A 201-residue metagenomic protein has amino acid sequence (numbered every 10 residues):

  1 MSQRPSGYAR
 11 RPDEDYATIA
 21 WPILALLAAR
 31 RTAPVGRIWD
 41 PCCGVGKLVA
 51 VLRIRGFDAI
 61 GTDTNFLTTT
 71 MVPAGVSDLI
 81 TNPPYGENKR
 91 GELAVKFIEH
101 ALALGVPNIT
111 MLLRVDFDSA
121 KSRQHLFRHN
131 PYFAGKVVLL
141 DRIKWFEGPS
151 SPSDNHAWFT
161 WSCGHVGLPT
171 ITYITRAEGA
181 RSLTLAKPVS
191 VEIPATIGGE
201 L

Functional and structural regions predicted by a protein language model:
M1-L201: Class I S-adenosyl-L-methionine-dependent methyltransferase catalytic core
